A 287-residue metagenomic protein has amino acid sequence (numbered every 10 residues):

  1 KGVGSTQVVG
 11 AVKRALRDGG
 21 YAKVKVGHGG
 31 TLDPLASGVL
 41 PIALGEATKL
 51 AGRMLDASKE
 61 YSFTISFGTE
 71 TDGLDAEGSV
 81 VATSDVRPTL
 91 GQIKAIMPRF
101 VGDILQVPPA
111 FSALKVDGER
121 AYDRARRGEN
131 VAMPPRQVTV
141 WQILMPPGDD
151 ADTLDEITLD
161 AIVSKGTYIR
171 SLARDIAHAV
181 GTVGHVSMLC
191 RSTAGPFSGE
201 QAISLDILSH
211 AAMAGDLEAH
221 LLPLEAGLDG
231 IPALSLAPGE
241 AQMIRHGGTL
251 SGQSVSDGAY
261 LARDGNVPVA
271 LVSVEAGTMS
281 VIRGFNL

Functional and structural regions predicted by a protein language model:
K1-G2, T6-L32, A179-L287: Accessory RNA 3′-end/elbow-binding domains used by RNA modification enzymes
K1-S171, D175-Q201, L271: RNA pseudouridine synthases
